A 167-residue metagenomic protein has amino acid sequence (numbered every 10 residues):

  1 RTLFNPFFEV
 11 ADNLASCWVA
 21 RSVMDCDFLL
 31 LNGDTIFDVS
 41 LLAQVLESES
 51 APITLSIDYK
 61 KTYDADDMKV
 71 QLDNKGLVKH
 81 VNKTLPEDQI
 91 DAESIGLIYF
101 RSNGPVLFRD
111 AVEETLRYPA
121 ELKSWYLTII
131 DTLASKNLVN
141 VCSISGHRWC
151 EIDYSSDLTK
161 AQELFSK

Functional and structural regions predicted by a protein language model:
R1, L77, L138-N140: Conserved beta-strand segments of alpha/beta enzyme cores
R1-D27, Y118-A120: Conserved N-terminal catalytic core of the sugar/cofactor nucleotidyltransferase
F4-P6, N32, I57: Short loop/edge segments at beta-strand edges and connector loops that shape dinucleotide/nucleotide cofactor-binding
W18, A43, D131: Active-site phosphate/pyrophosphate- and oxyanion-stabilizing loops and adjacent acidic/basic residues in soluble
C26-D27, A51, N137-L138: Short coil/turn segments at beta-strand junctions that form active-site/ligand-binding loops
C26-I36: Short beta-strand-to-loop acidic/aromatic patch adjacent to the donor-nucleotide binding site
D38-L116: Conserved core of the sugar-phosphate nucleotidyltransferase
D91-K167: Conserved alpha/beta core of the MobA/IspD/sugar-nucleotide pyrophosphorylase nucleotidyltransferase superfamily
